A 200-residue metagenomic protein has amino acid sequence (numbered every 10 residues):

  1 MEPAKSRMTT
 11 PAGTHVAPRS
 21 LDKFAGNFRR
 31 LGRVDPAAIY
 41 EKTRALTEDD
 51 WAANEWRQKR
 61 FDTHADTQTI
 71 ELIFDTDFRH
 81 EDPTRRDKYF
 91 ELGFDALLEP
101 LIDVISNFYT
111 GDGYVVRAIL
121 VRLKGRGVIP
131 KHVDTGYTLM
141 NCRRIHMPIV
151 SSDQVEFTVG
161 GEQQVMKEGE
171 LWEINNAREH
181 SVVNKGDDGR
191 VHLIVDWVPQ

Functional and structural regions predicted by a protein language model:
E2-T110: Non-heme Fe(II)/2-oxoglutarate
G113-V115, K124-R126, M140-R144, V150-S152: Short connector loops at helix/strand junctions that flank enzyme active sites, especially segments positioning acidic
R117-I119, R144-H146, Q154-F157, V191: Conserved active-site beta-strand-loop modules that form the wall/rim of enzyme catalytic pockets and either contain
L120-T138: Conserved short histidine dyad/triad with adjacent acidic residue
G125-R126, G169, A177: Tight coil/turn sites that cap or link beta-strands
K131-H132, V155-F157, I174-N175, E179-G186: Short beta-strand His + acidic residue motifs that chelate non-heme Fe in jelly-roll/DSBH and cupin folds
R143-P148, L171-E173, D187-Q200: A short hydrophobic beta-strand segment most commonly corresponding to one strand of the jelly-roll/cupin
P148-K167: A short beta-strand-loop-beta hairpin characteristic of the jelly-roll/cupin
